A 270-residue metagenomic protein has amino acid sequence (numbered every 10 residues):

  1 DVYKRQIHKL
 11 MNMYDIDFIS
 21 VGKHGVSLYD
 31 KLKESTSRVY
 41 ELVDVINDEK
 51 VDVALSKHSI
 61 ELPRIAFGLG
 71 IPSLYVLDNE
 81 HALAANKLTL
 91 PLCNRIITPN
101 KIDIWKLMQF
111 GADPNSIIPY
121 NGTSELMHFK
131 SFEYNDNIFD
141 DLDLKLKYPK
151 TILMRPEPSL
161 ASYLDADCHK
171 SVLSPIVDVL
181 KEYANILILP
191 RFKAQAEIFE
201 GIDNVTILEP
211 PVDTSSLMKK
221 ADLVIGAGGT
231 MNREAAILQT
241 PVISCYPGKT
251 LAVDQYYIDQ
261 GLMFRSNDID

Functional and structural regions predicted by a protein language model:
V2-Y3: Short, small-residue-biased leader/transition segments that mark boundaries at the very start of proteins
M13-V26, M154, V177-L208: Catalytic donor nucleotide-activated moiety binding site of glycosyltransferases and closely related
M13-V53: Phosphate/nucleotide-donor binding subsite
R38-V45, K193-M231: Donor nucleotide-activated moiety binding/catalytic core segment of transferases that use nucleotide-activated donors
A54-I65, Y75-V76, L217-D254: A donor-sugar binding/catalytic signature common to diverse glycosyltransferases and related nucleotide-sugar
L74-Y75, N86-T98, M218: A conserved, positively charged/aromatic
P91-L92, L238-D270: Nucleotide-sugar donor-binding patch of glycosyltransferase catalytic domains
I97-C168: A nucleotide-sugar donor-handling region in carbohydrate enzymes
